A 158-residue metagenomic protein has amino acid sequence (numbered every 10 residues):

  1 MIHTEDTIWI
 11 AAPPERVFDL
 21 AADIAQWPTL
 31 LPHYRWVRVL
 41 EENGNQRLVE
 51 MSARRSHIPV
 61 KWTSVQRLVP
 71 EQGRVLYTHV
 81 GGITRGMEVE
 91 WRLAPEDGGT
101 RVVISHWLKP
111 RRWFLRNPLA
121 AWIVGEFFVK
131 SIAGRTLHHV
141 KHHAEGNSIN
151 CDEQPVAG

Functional and structural regions predicted by a protein language model:
M1, A11, V39, S64-L68 (+1 more regions): Short amphipathic alpha-helical segments, especially helix-boundary/capping motifs
M1-N45, N150, P155-G158: Hydrophobic ligand-binding cavity/cleft-lining segments
I2, A12, T78, A121-G125: Residue-level detector of alpha-helix boundaries and kinks
P13-D19, F128, I132, T136: Short amphipathic alpha-helical segments
F18-A21, R47-V49, P70-Y77: Short Pro/Gly-enriched beta-strand edge/turn motifs at strand-loop
P28-T29, W36-N43, R54-V103, W107-K109 (+6 more regions): Hydrophobic-ligand binding "helix-grip"
L108-I132: A short acidic/glycine-rich loop-to-helix N-cap element
